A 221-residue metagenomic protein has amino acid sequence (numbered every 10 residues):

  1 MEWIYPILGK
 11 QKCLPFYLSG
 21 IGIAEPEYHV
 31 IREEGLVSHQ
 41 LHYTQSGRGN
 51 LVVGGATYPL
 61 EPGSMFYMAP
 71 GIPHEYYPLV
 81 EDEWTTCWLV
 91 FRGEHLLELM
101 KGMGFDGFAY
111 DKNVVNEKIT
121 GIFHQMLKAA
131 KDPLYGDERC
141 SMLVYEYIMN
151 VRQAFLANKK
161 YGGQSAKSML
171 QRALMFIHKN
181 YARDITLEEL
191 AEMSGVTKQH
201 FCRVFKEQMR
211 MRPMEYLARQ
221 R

Functional and structural regions predicted by a protein language model:
M1-M65, V80, M103-Y110: Generic protein-terminus/edge-of-domain signal
Q11, E25-Y28, R48, P70 (+4 more regions): A general structural signal marking secondary-structure boundaries and capping sites
V52, E98-M100, V204, Y216: Residues that scaffold the ATP/ADP-binding catalytic core of kinase and kinase-like folds
T57, G71-H95: Ligand-binding loop in jelly-roll beta-barrel domains
E98-Q164, M175: Amphipathic alpha-helical segments enriched in hydrophobic/aromatic residues interleaved with Lys/Arg
V115-K118, S165-A173, M209, A218-R221: N-terminal positioning helix adjacent to the helix-turn-helix/winged-helix DNA-binding module
V151, F176-H178, R183-R221: Basic/polar phosphate-binding segments, predominantly the helix-turn-helix DNA-binding elements of transcriptional
